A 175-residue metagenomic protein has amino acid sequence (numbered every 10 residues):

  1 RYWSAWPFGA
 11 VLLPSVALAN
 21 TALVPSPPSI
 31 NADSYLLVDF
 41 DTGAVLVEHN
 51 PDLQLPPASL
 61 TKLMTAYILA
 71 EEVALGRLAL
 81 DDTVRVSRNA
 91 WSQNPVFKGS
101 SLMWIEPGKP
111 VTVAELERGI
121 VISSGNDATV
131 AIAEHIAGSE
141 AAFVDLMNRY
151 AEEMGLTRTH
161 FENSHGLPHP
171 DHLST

Functional and structural regions predicted by a protein language model:
A5-S15: Bacterial N-terminal signal peptides
A19-T175: Active-site-adjacent loops and short helices of periplasmic peptidoglycan-processing enzymes
